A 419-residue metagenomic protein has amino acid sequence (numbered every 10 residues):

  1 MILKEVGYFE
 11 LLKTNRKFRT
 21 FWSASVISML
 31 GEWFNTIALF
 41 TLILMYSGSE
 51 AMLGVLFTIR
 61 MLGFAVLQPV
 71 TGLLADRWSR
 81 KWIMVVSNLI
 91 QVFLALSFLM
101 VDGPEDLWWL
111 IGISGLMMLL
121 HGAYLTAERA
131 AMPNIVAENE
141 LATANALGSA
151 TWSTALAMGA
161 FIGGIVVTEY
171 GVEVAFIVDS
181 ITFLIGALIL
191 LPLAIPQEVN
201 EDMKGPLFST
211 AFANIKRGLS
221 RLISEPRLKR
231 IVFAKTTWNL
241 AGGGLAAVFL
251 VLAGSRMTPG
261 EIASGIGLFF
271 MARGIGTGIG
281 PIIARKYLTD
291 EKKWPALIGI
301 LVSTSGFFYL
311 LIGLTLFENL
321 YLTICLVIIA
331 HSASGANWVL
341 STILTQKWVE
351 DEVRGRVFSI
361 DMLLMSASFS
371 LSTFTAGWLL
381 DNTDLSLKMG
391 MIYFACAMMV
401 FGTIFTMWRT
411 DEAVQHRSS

Functional and structural regions predicted by a protein language model:
I2-T14, F18, P196-F233: Juxtamembrane intracellular "pre-TM" segments in multi-pass secondary transporters
V26, F34, A38, Y170-I177 (+2 more regions): A single, central transmembrane helix in multi-pass transporters
I37-S47, L99-M100, M158-V178, V251 (+3 more regions): Transmembrane alpha-helix termini and helix-breaking/packing motifs in multi-pass membrane transporters
T41, A127-I135, V251, W338-W348: Intracellular helix-loop hinge segments at the cytoplasmic ends of transmembrane helices in 12-TM rocker-switch-type
E50-A51, E138-G148, A263-S264, D351-I360: Loop-to-transmembrane helix entry/capping segments in MFS-fold secondary transporters and related SLC/MFSD carriers
L56, V66-V70, R77, K81-I83 (+8 more regions): C-terminal transmembrane bundle of multi-pass solute transporters/carriers
I113-L156, A160: Cytoplasmic helix-loop-helix junction between adjacent transmembrane helices in 12-TM secondary transporters
A130, N134, V172, F176-L207 (+1 more regions): Helix-loop junctions on the cytosolic side of multi-pass membrane transporters, especially the intracellular loop
